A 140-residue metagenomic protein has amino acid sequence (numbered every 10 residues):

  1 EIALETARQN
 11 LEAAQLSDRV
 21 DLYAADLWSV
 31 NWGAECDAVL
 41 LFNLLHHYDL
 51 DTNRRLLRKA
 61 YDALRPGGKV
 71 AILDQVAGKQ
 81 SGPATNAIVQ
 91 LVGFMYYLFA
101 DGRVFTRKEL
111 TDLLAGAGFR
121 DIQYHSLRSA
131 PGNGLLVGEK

Functional and structural regions predicted by a protein language model:
E1-K140: Alpha-helical subdomain
